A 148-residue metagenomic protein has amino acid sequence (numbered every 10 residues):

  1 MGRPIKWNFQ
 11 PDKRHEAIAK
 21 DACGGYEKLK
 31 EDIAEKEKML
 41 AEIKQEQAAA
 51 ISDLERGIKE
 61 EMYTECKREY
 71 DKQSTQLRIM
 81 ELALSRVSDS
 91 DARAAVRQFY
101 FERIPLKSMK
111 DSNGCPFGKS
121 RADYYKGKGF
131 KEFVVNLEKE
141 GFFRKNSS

Functional and structural regions predicted by a protein language model:
M1-R86, K107, G114, G127 (+1 more regions): N-terminal interaction/assembly modules
V87-P105: Short amphipathic alpha helix immediately N-terminal
R103-S120: Helix-turn-helix DNA-binding module
